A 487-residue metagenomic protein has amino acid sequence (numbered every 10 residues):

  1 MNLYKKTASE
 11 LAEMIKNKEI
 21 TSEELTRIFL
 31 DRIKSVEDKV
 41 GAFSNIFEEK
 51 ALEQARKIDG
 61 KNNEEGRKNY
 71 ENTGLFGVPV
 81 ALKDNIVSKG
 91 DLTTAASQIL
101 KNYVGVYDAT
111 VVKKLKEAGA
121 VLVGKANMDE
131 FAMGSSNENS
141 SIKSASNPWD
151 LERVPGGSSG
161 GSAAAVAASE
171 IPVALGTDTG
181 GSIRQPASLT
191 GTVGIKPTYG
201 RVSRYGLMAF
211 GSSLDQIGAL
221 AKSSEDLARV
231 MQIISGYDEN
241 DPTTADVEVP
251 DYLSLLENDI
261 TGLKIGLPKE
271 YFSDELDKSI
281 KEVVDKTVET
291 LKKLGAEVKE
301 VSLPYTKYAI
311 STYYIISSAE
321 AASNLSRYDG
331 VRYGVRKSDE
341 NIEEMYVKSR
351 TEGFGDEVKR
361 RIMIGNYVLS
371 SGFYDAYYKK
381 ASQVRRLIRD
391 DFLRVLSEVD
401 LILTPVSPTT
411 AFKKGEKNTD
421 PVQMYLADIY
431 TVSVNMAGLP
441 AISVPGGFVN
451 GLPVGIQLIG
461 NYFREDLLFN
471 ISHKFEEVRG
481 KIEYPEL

Functional and structural regions predicted by a protein language model:
M1-K50, K293, Y367, Y484-L487: An N-terminal boundary/leader segment
E10-E13, L30, S273, Y305-T306 (+2 more regions): Serine-dependent amide/ester hydrolase catalytic core
D31, S35, E117, A168-V173 (+6 more regions): Structural helix-boundary/capping segments
G41, D241-V249, L263-K264, P268-E270 (+3 more regions): Flexible, acidic loop-helix segments that line cofactor/substrate-binding pockets
K57, K61-N72, S254-E257: Short, basic, low-complexity termini and linkers enriched in Ser/Thr/Gly/Pro that act as targeting/leader peptides
Y70, L75-A95, D259-G266, A319-R386 (+1 more regions): Short helix-loop capping/hinge segments that flank enzyme active sites or metal/cofactor-binding pockets
L75-I217, P268-E270, A319, T404-V422: Short glycine/serine-rich loop/turn segments
V123, E297-S302, I442: General small-molecule cofactor/ligand-binding pocket signal
